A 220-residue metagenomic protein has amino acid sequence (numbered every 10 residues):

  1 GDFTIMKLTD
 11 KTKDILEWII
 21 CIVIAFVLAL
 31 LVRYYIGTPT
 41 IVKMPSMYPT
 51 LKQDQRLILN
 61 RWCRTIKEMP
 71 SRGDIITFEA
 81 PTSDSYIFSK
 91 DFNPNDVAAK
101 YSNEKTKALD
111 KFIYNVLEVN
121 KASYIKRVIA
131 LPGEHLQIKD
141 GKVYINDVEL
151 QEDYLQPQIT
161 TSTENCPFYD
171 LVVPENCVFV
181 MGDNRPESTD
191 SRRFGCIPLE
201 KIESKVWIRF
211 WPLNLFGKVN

Functional and structural regions predicted by a protein language model:
I5-L16, Y35, P49-N220: Soluble "head" domains of membrane/secretory-pathway proteins
E17-Y35: Hydrophobic membrane-insertion alpha-helices, especially the h-region of bacterial N-terminal signal peptides
L31-P45: Aromatic-capped interface at the extracytoplasmic side of an N-terminal signal-anchor transmembrane helix
